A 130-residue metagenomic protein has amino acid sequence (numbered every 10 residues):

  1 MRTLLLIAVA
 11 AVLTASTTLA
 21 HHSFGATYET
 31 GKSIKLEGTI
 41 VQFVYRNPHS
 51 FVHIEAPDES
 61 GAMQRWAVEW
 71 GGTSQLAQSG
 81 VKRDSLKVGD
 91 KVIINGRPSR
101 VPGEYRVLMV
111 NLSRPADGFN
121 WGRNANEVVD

Functional and structural regions predicted by a protein language model:
M1-L4: Positively charged n-region of N-terminal signal peptides that target proteins for export
L19-I34: Short boundary/loop segments of OB/S1/cold-shock single-stranded nucleic-acid-binding domains
G38-I40: Conserved hydrophobic positions within beta-strands
R46-P57: Short aromatic-glycine-enriched beta-strand elements
W70-Q78: Short, structured beta-strand/loop micro-motifs enriched in basic residues and often containing a Trp
Q78-I94: Short nucleic-acid-contacting surface segments enriched for D/E, G, S/T with interspersed K/R
S99-N126: OB-fold/S1-family single-stranded nucleic acid-binding modules
